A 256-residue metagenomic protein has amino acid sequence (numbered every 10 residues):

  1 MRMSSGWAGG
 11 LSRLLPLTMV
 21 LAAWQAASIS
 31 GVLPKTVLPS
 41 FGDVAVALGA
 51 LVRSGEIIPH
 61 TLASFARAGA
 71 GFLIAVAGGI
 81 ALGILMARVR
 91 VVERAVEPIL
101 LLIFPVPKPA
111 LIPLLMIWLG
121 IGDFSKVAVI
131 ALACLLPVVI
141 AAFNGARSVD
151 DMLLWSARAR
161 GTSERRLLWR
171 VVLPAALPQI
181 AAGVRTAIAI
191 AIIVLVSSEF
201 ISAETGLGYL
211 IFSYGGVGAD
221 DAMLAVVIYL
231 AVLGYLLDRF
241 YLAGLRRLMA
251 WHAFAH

Functional and structural regions predicted by a protein language model:
R2-G6, S30-V76: Periplasmic/extracellular loop-to-transmembrane helix junction in inner-membrane transport proteins
G6, I80-M116, I140-N144, W155: Cytoplasmic-entry segments and transmembrane alpha-helices of multi-pass inner-membrane transporters
L11, L15, M19-A23, I58 (+5 more regions): Hydrophobic alpha-helical transmembrane segments of multipass integral membrane proteins, especially permease/channel
P59-R67, I117-V138, A181, A222-Y229: Loop-to-helix entry region at the N-terminal start of transmembrane alpha-helices in multi-pass membrane transporters
P98, A141, G145-T186, L207 (+1 more regions): Short cytoplasmic-facing helical segments at TM-TM junctions of multi-pass membrane proteins
A128-L132, E164-S198, Y229-L230, Y241: Transmembrane alpha-helices
L207-G244: Hydrophobic alpha-helical transmembrane segments of polytopic membrane proteins
L245-H256: Short cytosolic juxtamembrane segments of multi-pass membrane proteins
